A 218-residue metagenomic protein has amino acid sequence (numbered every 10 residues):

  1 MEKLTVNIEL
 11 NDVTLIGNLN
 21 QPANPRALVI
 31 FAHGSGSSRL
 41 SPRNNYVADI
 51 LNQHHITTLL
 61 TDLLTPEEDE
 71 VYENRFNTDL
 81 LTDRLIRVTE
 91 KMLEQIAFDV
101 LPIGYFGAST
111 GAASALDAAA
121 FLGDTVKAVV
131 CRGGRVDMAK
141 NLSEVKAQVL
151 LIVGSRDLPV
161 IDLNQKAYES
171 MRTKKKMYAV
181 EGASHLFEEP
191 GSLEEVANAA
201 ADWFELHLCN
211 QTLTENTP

Functional and structural regions predicted by a protein language model:
T5-F98, E188-G191, E195: Serine-hydrolase catalytic machinery in alpha/beta-hydrolase-like enzymes
G104-G107, R132: Short beta-strand immediately N-terminal to the catalytic nucleophile in serine-hydrolase-like folds
G107-A115: Gly/Ala-rich beta-loop-alpha elbow adjacent to hydrolase catalytic centers
D124-V136: A conserved short beta-strand
V145, L151-V153: Short beta-strand/loop motif that positions the catalytic acidic residue of the alpha/beta-hydrolase fold
L158-L163: Conserved alpha/beta-hydrolase "acid-adjacent" motif
M171-L186: Catalytic histidine neighborhood in serine/cysteine hydrolases with alpha/beta-hydrolase-type architecture
G191-P218: Catalytic active-site module of serine/aspartate enzymes centered on a nucleophile-bearing elbow/loop
